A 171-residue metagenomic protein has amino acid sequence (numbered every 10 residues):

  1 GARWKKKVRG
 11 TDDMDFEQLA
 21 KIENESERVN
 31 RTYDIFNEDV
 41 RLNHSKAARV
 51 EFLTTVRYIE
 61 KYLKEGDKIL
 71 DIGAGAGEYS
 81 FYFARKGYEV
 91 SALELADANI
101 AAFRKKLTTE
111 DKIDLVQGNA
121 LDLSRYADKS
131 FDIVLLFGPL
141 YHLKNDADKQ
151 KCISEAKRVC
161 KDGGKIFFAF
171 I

Functional and structural regions predicted by a protein language model:
W4, G10-L63, E78, Y82: Conserved class I S-adenosyl-L-methionine
G66-G73: Conserved class I S-adenosyl-L-methionine
E78-D122: Class I SAM-dependent methyltransferase SAM/SAH-binding core
S124-V134: A short acidic, Gly/Pro-enriched loop at the edge of an enzyme's catalytic core that lines a small-molecule cofactor
I133-A147: A short SAM/SAH-binding and catalytic strip from SAM-dependent methyltransferases
Q150-D162: A short glycine-rich, Lys/Arg-flanked "PGG" loop and its adjoining helix->strand segment in the class I
G163-F170: Conserved beta-strand signature within the Rossmann-like core of class I S-adenosyl-L-methionine
